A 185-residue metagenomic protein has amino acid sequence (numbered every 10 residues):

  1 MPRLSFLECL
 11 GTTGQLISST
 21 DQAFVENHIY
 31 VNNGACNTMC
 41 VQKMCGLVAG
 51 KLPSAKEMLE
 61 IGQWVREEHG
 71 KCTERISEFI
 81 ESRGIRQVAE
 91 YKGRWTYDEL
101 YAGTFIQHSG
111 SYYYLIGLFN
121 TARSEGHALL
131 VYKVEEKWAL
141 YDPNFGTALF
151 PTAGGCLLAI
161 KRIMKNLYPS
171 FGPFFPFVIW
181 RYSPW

Functional and structural regions predicted by a protein language model:
M1-K71: Active-site nucleophile-adjacent alpha helix/oxyanion-hole segment immediately C-terminal to the catalytic cysteine
C40-V48, T104-S109, I160, M164-Y168: Hydrophobic, Leu/Ile/Phe/Ala-enriched alpha-helical segments that form helix-helix packing faces
C45, A49, S124, G146 (+1 more regions): Catalytic phosphate/metal-binding cores of nucleic-acid and nucleotide-processing enzymes, i.e., regions that mediate
G46, G50-A122, V134, Y141: Conserved active-site-adjacent core of cysteine acyl-enzyme catalytic domains
Y114-I116, L129-V131, W138-L140, I160 (+1 more regions): Hydrophobic beta-strand residues in large extracellular and virion-surface proteins
A122-A128: Short coil-to-beta-strand transition motifs
Y132-T152: Catalytic Cys-His active-site segments of thiol-dependent hydrolases/isopeptidases
G146-W185: Noncatalytic regulatory segments and standalone regulatory/sensor domains
